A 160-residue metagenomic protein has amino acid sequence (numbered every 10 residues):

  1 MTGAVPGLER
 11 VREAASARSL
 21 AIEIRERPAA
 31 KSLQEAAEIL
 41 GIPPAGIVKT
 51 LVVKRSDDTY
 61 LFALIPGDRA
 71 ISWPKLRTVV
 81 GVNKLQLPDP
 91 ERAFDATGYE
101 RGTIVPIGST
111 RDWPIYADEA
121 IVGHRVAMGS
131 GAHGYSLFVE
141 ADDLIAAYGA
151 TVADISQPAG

Functional and structural regions predicted by a protein language model:
M1-G160: Extended, low-hydrophobicity, polar/charged segments
